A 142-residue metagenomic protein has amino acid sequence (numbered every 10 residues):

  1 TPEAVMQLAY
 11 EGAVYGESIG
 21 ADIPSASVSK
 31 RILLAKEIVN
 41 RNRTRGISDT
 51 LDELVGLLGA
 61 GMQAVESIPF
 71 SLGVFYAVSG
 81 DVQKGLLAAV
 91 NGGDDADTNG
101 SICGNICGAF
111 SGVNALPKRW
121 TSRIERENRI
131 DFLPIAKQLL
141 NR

Functional and structural regions predicted by a protein language model:
T1-F70, Y76, E125, R129-R142: Phosphate-rich cofactor/ligand-interacting catalytic cores and adjacent structured alpha/beta frameworks
A64-R142: Catalytic phosphate/nucleotide-handling subdomain of diverse soluble enzymes
